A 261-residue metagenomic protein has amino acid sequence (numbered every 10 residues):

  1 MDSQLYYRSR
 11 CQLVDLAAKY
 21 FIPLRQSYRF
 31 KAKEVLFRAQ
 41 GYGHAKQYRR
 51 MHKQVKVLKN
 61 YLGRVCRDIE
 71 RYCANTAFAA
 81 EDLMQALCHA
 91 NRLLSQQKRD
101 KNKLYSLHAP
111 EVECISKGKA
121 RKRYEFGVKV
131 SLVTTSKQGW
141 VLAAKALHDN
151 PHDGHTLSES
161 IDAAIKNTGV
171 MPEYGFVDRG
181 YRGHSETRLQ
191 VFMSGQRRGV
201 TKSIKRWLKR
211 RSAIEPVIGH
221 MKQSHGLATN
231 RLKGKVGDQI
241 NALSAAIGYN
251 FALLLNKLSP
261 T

Functional and structural regions predicted by a protein language model:
M1-E173, R179: Polybasic low-complexity intrinsically disordered regions
M1-L16, H225-D238, L243: Compositionally biased, low-complexity linear motifs
Y6, D153-G154, R210, I214 (+2 more regions): Short, charged, low-complexity patches
K119-K122, K129, K222, K233 (+1 more regions): A general lysine-centric signal
A143-D149, L232-D238, K257-T261: Short alpha-helical "patches" and their helix-cap loops
K166-V236, I240: Helix-centered, glycine/charged polyanion-binding patches within enzymatic domains that contact phosphate-containing
S224, A228-T229, L253-T261: A short, flexible helix-boundary coil/loop motif
